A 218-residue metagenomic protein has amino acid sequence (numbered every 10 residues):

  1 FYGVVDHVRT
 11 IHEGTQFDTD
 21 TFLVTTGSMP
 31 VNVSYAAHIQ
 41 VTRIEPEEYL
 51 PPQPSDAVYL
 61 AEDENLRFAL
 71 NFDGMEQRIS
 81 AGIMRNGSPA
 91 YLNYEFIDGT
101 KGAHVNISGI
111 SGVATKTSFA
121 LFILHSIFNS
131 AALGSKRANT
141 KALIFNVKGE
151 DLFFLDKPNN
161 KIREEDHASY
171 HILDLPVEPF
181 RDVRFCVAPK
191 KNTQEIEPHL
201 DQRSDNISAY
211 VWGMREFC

Functional and structural regions predicted by a protein language model:
F1-I110, L133-N139: Basic- and hydrophobic-enriched, low-structure N-terminal and domain-boundary segments that flank ATP-binding catalytic
G3, A120-F122, N139, K157-P158: Composition- and surface-driven signal marking solvent-exposed, interaction-prone regions in large proteins
G3-V5, F122-S126, R203-D205: Amphipathic alpha-helical scaffolding segments
V8-T10, E95-I97, I110-G112, H125 (+3 more regions): An acidic- and aromatic-residue-enriched active-site/binding cleft used to recognize and process polar
T21-T25, H125-A132, A168-H171: Short alpha-helical segments and helix-capping/turn motifs at coil-helix boundaries
N32, T100, K116-A120, R137 (+2 more regions): Active-site-proximal structural scaffolding
T100-H125, N129: Glycine-rich phosphate-binding P-loop
A131, A138-C218: P-loop NTPase motor core
